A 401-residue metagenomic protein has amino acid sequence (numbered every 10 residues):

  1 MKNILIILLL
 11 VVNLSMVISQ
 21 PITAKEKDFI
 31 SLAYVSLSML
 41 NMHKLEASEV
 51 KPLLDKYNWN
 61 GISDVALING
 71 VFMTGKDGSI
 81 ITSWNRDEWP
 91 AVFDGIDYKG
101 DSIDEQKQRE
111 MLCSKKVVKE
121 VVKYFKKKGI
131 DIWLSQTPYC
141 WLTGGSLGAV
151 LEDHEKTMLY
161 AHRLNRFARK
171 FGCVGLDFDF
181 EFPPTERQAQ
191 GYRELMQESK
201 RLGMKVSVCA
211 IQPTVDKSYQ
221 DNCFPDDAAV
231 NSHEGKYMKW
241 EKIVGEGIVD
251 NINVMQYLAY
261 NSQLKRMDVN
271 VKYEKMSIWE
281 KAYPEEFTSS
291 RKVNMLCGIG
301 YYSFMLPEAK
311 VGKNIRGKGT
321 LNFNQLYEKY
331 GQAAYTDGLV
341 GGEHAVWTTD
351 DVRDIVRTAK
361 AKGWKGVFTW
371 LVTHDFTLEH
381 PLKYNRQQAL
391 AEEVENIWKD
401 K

Functional and structural regions predicted by a protein language model:
M1-A24: Bacterial Sec-dependent N-terminal signal peptides
I22-E274, W279, R291-G298, M305-V352 (+4 more regions): Chitinase-like catalytic core of GlcNAc-active glycosidases
R357: Histidine-acidic metal/acid-base catalytic patches
K401: Conserved catalytic region of serine esterases and O-acyltransferases that act on ester linkages in lipids
